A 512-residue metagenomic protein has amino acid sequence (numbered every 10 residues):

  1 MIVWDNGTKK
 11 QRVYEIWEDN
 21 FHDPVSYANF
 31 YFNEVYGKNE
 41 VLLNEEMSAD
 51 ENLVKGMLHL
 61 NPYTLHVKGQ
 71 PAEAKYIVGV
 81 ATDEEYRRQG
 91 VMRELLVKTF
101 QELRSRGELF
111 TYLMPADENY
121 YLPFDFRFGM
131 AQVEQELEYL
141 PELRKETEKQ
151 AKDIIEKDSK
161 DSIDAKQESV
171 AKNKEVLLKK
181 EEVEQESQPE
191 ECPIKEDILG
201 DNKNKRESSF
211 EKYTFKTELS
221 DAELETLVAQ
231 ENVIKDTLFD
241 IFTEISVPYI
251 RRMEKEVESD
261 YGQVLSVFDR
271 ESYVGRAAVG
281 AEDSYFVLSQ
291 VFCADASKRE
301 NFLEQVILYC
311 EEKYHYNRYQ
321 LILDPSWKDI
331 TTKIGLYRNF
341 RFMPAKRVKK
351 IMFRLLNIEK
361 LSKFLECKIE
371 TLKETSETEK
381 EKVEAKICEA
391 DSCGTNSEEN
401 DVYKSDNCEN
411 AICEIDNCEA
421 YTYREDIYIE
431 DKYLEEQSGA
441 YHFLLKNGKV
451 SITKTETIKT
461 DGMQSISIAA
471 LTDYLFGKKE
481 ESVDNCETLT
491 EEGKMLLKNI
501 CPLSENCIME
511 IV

Functional and structural regions predicted by a protein language model:
W4-G79, K235-A294: A conserved beta-strand-loop-helix scaffold within acyl/acetyltransferase catalytic domains
L58, Q132, A277, K454-E456: Short hydrophobic alpha-helix segments
T82, R88-Q101, K298-C310: Conserved acetyl-CoA-binding loop-helix of GNAT-fold acetyltransferases
L103-P115, Y314-P325: Conserved GNAT acetyl-CoA-binding A-motif
E108-L109, P115-V133, S326-M343: Conserved active-site alpha-helix within GNAT-family acetyltransferase domains
Q132-D158, I163-Q185, P189-F292, A296-Q320 (+7 more regions): Amide-forming acyltransferase catalytic core, primarily the GNAT-like/NAT-type and related acyltransferase folds
R424-A470: C-terminal hydrophobic structural anchor segments that stabilize assembly/packing rather than catalytic chemistry
T455-V512: C-terminal interaction segments
